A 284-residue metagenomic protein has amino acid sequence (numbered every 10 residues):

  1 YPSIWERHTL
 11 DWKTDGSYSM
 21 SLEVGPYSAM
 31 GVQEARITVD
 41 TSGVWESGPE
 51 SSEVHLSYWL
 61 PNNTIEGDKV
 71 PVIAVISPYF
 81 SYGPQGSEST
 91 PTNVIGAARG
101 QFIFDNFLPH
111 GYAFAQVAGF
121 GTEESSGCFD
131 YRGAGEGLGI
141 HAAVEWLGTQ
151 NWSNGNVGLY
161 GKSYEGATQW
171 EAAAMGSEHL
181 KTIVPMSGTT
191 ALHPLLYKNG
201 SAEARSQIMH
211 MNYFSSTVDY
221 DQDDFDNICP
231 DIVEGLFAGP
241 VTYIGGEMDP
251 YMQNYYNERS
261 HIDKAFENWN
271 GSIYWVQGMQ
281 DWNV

Functional and structural regions predicted by a protein language model:
Y18-D68: N-terminal cap/lid segment of alpha/beta-hydrolase-fold proteins
D68-I73, N156, S272: Alpha/beta-hydrolase fold active-site loops
K69-G148: Cap/lid segment of the alpha/beta-hydrolase catalytic domain
N93, A97-I103, P109, E171-N268: Accessory cap/linker subdomain of secreted extracellular hydrolases
W152-S163: Alpha/beta-hydrolase fold nucleophile elbow
L159-G161, M186, V276: Short beta-strand immediately N-terminal to the catalytic nucleophile in serine-hydrolase-like folds
G161-E171, N283: Glycine-rich nucleophile elbow surrounding the catalytic serine of serine-hydrolase chemistry
W269, W275-Q277, D281: Short beta-strand/loop motif that positions the catalytic acidic residue of the alpha/beta-hydrolase fold
